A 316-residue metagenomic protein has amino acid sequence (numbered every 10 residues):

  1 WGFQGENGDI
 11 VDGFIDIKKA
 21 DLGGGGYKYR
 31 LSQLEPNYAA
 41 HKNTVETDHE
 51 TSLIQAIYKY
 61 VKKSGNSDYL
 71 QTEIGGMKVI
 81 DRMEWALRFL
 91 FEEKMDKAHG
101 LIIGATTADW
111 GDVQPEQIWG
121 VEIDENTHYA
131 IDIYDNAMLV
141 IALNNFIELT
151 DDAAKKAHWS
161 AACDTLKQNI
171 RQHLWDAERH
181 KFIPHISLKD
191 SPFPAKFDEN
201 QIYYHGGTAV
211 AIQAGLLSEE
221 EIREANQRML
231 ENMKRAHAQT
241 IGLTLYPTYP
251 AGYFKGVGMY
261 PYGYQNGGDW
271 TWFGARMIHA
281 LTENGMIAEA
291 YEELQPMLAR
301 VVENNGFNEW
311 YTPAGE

Functional and structural regions predicted by a protein language model:
W1, I15, G75, T107 (+2 more regions): An acidic- and aromatic-residue-enriched active-site/binding cleft used to recognize and process polar
W1-I102, I133-A137, G268-A290, L294 (+1 more regions): Aromatic-rich carbohydrate-recognition surfaces in CAZymes
I10-V11, M95-G104, H128-D132, M138-P247 (+2 more regions): Catalytic cores of carbohydrate-active enzymes
I15-T44, A108-I131, L188-F197, G256-G263: Acidic/His metal-coordination segments adjacent to aromatic residues that form catalytic metal sites in metalloenzymes
Y29-H49, L53-A56, Y60, H185 (+2 more regions): C-terminal capping/lid segments that line or modulate ligand- or cofactor-binding pockets
T44, E73, M77, N126 (+5 more regions): Charge-dense, low-complexity intrinsically disordered segments
W110-P115, W119, W175, W270 (+1 more regions): Tryptophan-centered motif/residue detector
T244, T248-Y264: A mid-to-C-terminal "edge-of-domain" accessory segment
